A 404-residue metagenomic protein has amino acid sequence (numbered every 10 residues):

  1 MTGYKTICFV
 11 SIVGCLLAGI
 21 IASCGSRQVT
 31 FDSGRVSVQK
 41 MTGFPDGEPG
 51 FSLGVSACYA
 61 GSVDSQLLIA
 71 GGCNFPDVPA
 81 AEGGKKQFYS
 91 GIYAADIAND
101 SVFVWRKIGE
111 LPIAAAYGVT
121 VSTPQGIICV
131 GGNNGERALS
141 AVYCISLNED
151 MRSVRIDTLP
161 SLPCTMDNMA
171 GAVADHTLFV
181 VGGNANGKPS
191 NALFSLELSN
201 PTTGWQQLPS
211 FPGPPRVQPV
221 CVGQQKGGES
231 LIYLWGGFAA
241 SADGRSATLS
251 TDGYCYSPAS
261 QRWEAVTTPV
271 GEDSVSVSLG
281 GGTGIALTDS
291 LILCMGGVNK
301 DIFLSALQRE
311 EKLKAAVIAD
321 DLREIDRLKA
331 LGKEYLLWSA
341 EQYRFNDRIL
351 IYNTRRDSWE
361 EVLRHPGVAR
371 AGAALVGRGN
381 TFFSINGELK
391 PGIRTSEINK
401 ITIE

Functional and structural regions predicted by a protein language model:
M1-S11: Bacterial N-terminal signal peptides that target proteins for export
V10-G19: Bacterial N-terminal signal peptides
I21-S23: C-terminal motif of bacterial Sec signal peptides marking the signal peptidase cleavage site
Q28-E404: Kelch-like beta-propeller repeat domains
